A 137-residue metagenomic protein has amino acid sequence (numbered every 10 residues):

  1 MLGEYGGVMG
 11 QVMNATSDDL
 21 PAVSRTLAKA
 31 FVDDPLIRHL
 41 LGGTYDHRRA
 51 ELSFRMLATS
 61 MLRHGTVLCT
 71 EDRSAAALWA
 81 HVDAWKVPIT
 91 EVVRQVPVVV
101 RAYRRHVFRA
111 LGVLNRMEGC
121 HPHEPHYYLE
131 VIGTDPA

Functional and structural regions predicted by a protein language model:
M1-M9: Short, Lys/Arg-enriched N-terminal segments with co-localized hydrophobic residues within the first ~10-30 amino acids
M9, H64, H123-H126: A structure-centric signal for secondary-structure junctions around beta-strands
Q11-R25, K29, D33: A short beta-loop-alpha structural element at the N-terminal edge of CoA-dependent acyl/N-acetyltransferase catalytic
P35-G43: A short, aromatic/hydrophobic, helix- or strand-capping loop or linear motif that either lines the entrance/gate
G43-T66, R116-G119: Active-site rim helix/loop that mediates acceptor-substrate recognition in acyltransferases
T59-A80, G133-D135: Conserved beta-hairpin
A76-D135: Conserved acyl-donor/pantetheine-binding loop and adjacent beta-alpha core of acyl/acetyltransferases and related
